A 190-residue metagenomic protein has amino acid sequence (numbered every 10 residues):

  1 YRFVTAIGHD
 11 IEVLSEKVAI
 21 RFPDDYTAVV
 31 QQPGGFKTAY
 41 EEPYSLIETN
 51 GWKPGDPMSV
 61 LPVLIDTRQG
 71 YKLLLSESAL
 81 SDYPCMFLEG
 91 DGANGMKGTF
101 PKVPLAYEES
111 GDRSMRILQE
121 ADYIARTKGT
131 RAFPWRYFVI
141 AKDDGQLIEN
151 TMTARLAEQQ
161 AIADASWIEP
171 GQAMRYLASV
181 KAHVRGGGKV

Functional and structural regions predicted by a protein language model:
Y1-N150, A157: N-terminal accessory beta-strand-rich subdomains and adjacent acidic, glycine-rich linkers that precede catalytic cores
Q146-P170: N-terminal carbohydrate-binding accessory modules
D164-V190: Glycan-processing catalytic domains of CAZymes
